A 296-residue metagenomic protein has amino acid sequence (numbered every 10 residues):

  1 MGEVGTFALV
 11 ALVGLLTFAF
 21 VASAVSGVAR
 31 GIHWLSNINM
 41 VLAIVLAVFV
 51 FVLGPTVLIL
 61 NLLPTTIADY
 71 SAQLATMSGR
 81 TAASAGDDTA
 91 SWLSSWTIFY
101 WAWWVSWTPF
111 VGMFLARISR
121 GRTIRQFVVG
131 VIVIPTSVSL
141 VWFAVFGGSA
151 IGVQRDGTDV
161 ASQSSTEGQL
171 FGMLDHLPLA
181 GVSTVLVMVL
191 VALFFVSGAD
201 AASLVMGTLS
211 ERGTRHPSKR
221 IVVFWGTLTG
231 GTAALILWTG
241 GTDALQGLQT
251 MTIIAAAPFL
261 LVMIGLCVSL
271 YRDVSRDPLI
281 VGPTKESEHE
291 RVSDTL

Functional and structural regions predicted by a protein language model:
M1-V10, A43-F49, G112-S137, A199-W225: Helix-loop-helix connectors at the membrane interface of multi-pass transporters/channels
G2-S26, V45-L46, W101-M113, K219-A234 (+1 more regions): Transmembrane alpha-helical segments of multi-pass small-molecule transport proteins
T6-S23, T56-V57, A75-A83, D87-S119 (+1 more regions): Hydrophobic, membrane-embedded alpha-helices of multi-pass small-molecule transporters
F20-I32, V52-P64, D87-S91, V111-I124 (+5 more regions): Transmembrane helix-loop junctions in multi-pass membrane proteins
V25-L53, L62-A72, V129-P135, Q249-V262: Membrane-interface loop-to-helix entry segments
I44-A83, F146-I151, M263-R276: Hydrophobic alpha-helical segments and their helix-loop junctions in multi-pass secondary transporters
A72-A90, G147-G181: Membrane-interface interhelical connector segments
I132, S137-V141, G181-V205, L209-V268: C-terminal transmembrane helix pair
